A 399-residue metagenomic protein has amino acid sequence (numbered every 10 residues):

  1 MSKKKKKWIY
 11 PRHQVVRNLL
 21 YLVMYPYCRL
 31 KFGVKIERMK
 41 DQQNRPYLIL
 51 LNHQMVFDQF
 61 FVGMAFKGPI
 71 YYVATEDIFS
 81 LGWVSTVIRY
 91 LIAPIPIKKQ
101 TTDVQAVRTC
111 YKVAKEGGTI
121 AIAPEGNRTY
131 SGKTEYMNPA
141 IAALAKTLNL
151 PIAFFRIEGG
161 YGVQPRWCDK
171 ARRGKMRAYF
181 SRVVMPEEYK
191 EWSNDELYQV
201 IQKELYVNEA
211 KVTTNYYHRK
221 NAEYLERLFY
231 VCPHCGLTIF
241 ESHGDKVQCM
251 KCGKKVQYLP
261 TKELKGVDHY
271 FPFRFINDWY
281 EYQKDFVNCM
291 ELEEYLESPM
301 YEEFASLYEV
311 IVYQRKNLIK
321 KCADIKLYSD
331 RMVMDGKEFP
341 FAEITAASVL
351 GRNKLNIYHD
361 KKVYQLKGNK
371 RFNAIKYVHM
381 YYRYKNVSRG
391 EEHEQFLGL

Functional and structural regions predicted by a protein language model:
K4-R17, Y21, P26-L197, R219 (+5 more regions): Soluble catalytic domains of membrane acyltransferases
I49, K326-N353: Phosphoinositide-dependent membrane-docking surfaces
Y72, Y258, M332-D335, I357: Short hydrophobic/aromatic-rich beta-strand segments that constitute the beta-sheet cores of beta-sandwich/beta-barrel
F155-I157, F240-E241, V256, A323-S329 (+1 more regions): Broad, structure-driven detector of short, well-ordered beta-strand segments within folded domains
D195-L228: A conserved mid-domain beta-alpha-beta active-site/ligand-binding segment of alpha/beta enzyme cores
H218-Y270: Cys/His-rich short segments
G266-D324: Anionic N-terminal interaction surfaces
E343-L399: Acidic, Ser/Thr- and proline-rich intrinsically disordered linker/docking segments of eukaryotic scaffolds
